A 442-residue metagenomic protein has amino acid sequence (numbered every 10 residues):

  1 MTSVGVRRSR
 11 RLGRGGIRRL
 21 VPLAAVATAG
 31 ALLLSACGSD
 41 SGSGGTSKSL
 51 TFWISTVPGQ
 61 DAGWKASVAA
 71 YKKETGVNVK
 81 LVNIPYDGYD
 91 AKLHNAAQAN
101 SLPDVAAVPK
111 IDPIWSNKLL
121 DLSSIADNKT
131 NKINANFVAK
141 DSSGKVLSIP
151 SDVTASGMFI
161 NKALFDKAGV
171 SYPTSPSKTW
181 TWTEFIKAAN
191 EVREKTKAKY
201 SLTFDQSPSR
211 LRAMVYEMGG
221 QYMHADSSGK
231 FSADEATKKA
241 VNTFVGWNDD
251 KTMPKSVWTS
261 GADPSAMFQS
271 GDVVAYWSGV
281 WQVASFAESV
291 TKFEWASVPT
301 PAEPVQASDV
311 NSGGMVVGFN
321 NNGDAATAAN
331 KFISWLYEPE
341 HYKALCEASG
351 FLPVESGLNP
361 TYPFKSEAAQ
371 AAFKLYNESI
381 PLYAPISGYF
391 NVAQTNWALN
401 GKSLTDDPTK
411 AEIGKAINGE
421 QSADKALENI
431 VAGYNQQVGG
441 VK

Functional and structural regions predicted by a protein language model:
M1-T51, K73, N435-K442: Short, low-complexity disordered leader/linker segments with a strong preference for bacterial N-terminal type II
A69-I133, L147-S148, D166-G169, P173 (+3 more regions): Extracytoplasmic "Venus flytrap"/periplasmic binding protein-like
A96, D104, K129-F165, Q306-D309 (+1 more regions): A structural signal for short loop-to-beta-strand junctions that line the ligand-binding cleft of periplasmic/secreted
V108-G157, T183, M214, V298 (+1 more regions): Hinge/lid segment of periplasmic solute-binding proteins
S123-I133, T174-K178, Y200, G220-A240 (+3 more regions): Short, solvent-exposed loop/beta-turn-alpha elements that line the ligand-binding surface or hinge of extracytoplasmic
D141-S209, Q221-W258, N321-T327, Q421-E428: Helix-loop-helix "hinge/cap" segment bordering the ligand-binding cleft or interdomain interface
D249-D250, E288-V354: Extracytoplasmic/periplasmic substrate-recognition and gating elements
K374-I430: C-terminal capping/gating helix-and-loop segments adjacent to ligand/active sites or protein-protein/ligand interfaces
